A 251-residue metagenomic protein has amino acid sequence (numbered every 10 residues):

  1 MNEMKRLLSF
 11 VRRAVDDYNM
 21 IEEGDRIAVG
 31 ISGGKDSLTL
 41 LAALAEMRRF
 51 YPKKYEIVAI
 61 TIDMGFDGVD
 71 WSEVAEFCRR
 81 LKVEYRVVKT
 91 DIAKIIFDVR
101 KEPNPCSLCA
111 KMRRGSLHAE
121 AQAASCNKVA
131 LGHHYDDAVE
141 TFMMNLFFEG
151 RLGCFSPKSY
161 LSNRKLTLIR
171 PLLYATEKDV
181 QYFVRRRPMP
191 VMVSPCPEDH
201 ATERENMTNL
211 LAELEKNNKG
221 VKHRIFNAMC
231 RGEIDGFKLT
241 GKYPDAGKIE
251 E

Functional and structural regions predicted by a protein language model:
M1-E140, F148, K178-R186: ATP-dependent adenylation/nucleotidyltransferase module used to activate substrates
E3, L7, D70, T176 (+2 more regions): Alpha-helical structural motif
S9, R13, D17, E76 (+7 more regions): Charged/polar, solvent-exposed surface patches and flexible loops
I57, K128, D136-K216: Catalytic subdomain that performs nucleotidyl-dependent activation
M64-F66, I92-K94, S159-S162, A175 (+2 more regions): Residue-level detector of flexible, active-site-proximal loop/helix-junction positions within diverse enzyme catalytic
P105-A110, L131-H133, Y174-K178, N217-G220 (+1 more regions): A general structural signal for short secondary-structure boundary/capping elements
A110-Q122, K158-R164, L211, E215-C230: Short, basic, helix/turn surface patches
M189-E251: The feature marks non-catalytic terminal segments
